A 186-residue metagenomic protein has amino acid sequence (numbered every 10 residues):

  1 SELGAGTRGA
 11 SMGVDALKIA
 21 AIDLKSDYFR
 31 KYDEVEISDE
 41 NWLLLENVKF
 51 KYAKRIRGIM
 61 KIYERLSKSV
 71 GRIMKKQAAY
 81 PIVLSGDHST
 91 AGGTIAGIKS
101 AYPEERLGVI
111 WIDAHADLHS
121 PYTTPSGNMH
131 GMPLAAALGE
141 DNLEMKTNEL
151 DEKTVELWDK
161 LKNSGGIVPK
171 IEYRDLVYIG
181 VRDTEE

Functional and structural regions predicted by a protein language model:
S1-E186: Conserved alpha-helical scaffold segments that buttress catalytic/binding sites
